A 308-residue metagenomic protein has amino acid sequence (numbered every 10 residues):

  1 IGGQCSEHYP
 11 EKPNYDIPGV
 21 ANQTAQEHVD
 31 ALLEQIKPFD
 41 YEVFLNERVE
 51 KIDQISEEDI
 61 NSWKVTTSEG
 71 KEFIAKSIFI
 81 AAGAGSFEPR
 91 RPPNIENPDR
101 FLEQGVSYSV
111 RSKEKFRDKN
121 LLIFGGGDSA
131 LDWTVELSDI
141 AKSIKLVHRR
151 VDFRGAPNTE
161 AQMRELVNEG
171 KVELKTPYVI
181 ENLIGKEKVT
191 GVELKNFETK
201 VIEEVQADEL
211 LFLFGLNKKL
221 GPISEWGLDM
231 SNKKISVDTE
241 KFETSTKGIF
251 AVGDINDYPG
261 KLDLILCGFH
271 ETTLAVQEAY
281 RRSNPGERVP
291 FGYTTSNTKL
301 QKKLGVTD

Functional and structural regions predicted by a protein language model:
I1-Y41, L131-N158: Beta1-alpha1 glycine-rich phosphate/pyrophosphate-binding loop at the start of Rossmann-like nucleotide-binding domains
L33-T67, E72-A75, S86, S138-T239 (+1 more regions): A Rossmann-like FAD-binding core segment of flavoenzymes
N46, R117-K119, P177, T246: Phosphate-coordination loops involved in phosphoryl transfer and adenosine-cofactor binding
A75, A81-G83, E88, F124 (+2 more regions): Short, well-ordered coil/turn residues at beta-beta hairpins and beta-strand->alpha-helix junctions within
A84-I140, V237-T239: Glycine-rich dinucleotide-binding loop and its adjacent helix/turn
E96-R117, E209-C267, L274, E278-R281: FAD-site-proximal beta/loop scaffold in flavoenzymes
L131-W133, I255-K302: A conserved FAD-binding loop/helix module that cradles the flavin
